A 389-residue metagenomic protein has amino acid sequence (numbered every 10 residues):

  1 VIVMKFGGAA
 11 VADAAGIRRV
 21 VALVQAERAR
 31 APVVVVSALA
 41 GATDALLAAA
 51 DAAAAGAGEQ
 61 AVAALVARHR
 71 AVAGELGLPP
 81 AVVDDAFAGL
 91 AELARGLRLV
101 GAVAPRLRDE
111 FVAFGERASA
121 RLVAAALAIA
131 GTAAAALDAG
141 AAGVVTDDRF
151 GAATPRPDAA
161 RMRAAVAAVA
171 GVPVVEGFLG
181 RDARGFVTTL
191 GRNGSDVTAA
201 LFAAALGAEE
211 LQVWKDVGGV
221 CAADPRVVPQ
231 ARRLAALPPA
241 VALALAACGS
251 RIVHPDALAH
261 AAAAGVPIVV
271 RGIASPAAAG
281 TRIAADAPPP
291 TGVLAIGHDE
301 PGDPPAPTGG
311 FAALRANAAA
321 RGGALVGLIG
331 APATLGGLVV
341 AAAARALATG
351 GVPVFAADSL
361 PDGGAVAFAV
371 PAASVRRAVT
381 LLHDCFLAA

Functional and structural regions predicted by a protein language model:
V1-V253, L258, D362, V366-S374: Nucleotide/pyrophosphate-binding catalytic subdomain
T132, V266, V352: Short phosphate-binding/catalytic loops that engage adenosine nucleotides
P238-T291, G297-P304: A conserved active-site cap/scaffold subdomain adjacent to cofactor or substrate pockets
G280-A389: A conserved regulatory-domain signal marking ACT and ACT-like small-molecule sensing domains and adjacent regulatory
